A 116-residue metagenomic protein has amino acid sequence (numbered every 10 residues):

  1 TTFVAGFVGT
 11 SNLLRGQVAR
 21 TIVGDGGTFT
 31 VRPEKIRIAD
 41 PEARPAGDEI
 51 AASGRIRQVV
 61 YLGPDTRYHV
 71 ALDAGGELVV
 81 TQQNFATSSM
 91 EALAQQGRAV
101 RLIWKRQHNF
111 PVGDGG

Functional and structural regions predicted by a protein language model:
T1-V8: Conserved beta-strand-loop-alpha-helix hinge in the C-terminal portion of ABC ATPase nucleotide-binding domains
S11-L13, R20-G116: Non-catalytic connector elements of ABC transporters
